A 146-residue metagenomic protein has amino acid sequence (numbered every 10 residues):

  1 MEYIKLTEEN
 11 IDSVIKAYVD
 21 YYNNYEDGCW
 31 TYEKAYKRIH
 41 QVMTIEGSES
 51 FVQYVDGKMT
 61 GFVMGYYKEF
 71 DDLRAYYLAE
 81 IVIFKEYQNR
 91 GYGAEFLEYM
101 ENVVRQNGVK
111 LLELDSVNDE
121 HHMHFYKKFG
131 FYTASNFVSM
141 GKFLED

Functional and structural regions predicted by a protein language model:
M1-K16: A short beta-loop-alpha structural element at the N-terminal edge of CoA-dependent acyl/N-acetyltransferase catalytic
V19-H40: Conserved GNAT-fold acetyl-CoA-binding loop/helix
H40-V52: A short helix-loop-beta-strand connector motif used in the catalytic cores of GNAT acetyltransferases and, in some
V52, K58-Y67, Y77, V82: Conserved beta-strand in the GNAT
K68-L78, Q88, A134-N136: A conserved beta-turn-beta hairpin within the catalytic core of GNAT-like acetyltransferases that forms part
L78, L112-S116: Conserved hydrophobic beta-strand within the GNAT/NAT acetyltransferase core sheet that lines the active-site cleft
I83, N89-N102, K128: Conserved acetyl-CoA-binding loop-helix of GNAT-fold acetyltransferases
A94, Q106, K110, N118-N136: Conserved active-site alpha-helix within GNAT-family acetyltransferase domains
